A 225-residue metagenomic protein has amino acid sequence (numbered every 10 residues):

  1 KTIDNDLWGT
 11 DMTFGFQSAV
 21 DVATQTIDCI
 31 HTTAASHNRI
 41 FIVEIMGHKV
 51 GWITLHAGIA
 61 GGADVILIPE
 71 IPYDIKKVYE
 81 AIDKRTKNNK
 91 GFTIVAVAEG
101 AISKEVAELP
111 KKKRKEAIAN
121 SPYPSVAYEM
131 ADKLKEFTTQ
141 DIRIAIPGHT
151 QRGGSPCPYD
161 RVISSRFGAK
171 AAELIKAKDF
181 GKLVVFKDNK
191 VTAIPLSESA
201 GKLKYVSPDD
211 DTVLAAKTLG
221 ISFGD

Functional and structural regions predicted by a protein language model:
K1, F14-Q140: Accessory alpha-helical/coil subdomains and C-terminal extensions that flank or cap enzyme catalytic cores
D6-G9, K76-V78: Short, charged, surface-exposed secondary-structure boundary motifs
L7-S18, G154-R161: Short beta-strand elements at the ligand-binding edges of bilobed clamshell
E44-K49, E99, H149-T150, V185-T192: A glycine-rich phosphate-binding loop feature that marks nucleotide/adenosyl-phosphate handling sites
V95-V97, R143-A145, K182-F186: Conserved active-site loop/cleft motifs that coordinate metal ions or position small ligands
A107-P110, G154-V162, I194-G201: Short glycine/threonine-rich loop-to-helix capping motif typified by GTGT followed within a few residues by an Asp-Pro
K113-S121, D141, T150-G168, A172-K176 (+1 more regions): Catalytic, metal-anchored helix/loop core of enzyme active sites in primary metabolism
E129, V184-D225: Phosphate-binding loop/pocket of nucleotide- and phosphate-handling active sites
